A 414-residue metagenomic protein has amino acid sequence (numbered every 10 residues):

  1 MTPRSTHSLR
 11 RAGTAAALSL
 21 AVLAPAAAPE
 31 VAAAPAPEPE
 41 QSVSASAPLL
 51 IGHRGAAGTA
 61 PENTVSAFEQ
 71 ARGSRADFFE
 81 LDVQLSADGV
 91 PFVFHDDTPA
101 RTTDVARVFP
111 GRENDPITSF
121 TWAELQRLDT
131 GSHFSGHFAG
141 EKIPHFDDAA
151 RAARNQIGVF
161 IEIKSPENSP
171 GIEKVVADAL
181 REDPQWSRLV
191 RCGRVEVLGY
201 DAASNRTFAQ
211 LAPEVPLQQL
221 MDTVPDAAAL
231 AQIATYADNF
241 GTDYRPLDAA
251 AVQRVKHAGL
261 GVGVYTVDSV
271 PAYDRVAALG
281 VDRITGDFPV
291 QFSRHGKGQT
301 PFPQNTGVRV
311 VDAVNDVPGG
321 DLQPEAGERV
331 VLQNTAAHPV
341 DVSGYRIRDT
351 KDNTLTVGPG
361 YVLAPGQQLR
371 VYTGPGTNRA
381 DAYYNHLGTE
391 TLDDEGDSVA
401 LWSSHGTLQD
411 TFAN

Functional and structural regions predicted by a protein language model:
T2-P3, R10-A15, A24-R309, Y372-G374: Phosphate-group recognition and catalysis centered on beta-loop-alpha active-site segments
G55, D96-P99, K164-P166, N315 (+4 more regions): Solvent-exposed coil/turn segments that connect beta secondary-structure elements in extracytoplasmic/periplasmic
P61-S66, H137-E141, P318-R329, N378-E390: Short, polar loop/linker segments at the starts of domains and inter-domain junctions
E69, T300-Y345, E390-E395, S404 (+1 more regions): A structural motif detector for short, solvent-exposed N-terminal "entry" segments of globular domains
D352-T389: Intrinsically disordered, low-complexity Pro/Gly/Ser/Thr-rich segments with frequent PxxP/GP/PP motifs and embedded
